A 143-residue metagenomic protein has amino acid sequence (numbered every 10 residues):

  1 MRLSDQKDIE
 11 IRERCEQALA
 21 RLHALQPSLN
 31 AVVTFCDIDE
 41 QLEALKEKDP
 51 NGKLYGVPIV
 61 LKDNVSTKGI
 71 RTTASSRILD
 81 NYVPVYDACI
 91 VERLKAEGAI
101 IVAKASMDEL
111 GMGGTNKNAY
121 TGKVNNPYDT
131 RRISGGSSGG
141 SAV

Functional and structural regions predicted by a protein language model:
M1-V83, A88, L110-M112: Short, well-ordered alpha-helical
Y55-V143: Short glycine/serine-rich loop/turn segments
